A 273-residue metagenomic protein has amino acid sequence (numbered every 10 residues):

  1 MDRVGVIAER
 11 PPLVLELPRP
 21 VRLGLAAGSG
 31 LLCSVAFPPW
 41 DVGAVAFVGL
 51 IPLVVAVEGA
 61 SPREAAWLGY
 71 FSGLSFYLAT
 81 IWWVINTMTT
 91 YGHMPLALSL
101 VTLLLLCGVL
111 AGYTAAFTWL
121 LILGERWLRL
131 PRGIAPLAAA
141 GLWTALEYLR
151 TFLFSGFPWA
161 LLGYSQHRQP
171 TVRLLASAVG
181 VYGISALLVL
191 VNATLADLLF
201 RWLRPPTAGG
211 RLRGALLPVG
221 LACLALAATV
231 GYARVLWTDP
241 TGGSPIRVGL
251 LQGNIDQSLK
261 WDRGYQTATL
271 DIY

Functional and structural regions predicted by a protein language model:
D2-W237, L270-D271: Membrane-embedded alpha-helical bundles of multi-pass enzymes that act on lipidic or dolichyl-linked glycan substrates
A233-Y273: Soluble catalytic regions of membrane-associated enzymes that act on cell-envelope and secretory-pathway components
